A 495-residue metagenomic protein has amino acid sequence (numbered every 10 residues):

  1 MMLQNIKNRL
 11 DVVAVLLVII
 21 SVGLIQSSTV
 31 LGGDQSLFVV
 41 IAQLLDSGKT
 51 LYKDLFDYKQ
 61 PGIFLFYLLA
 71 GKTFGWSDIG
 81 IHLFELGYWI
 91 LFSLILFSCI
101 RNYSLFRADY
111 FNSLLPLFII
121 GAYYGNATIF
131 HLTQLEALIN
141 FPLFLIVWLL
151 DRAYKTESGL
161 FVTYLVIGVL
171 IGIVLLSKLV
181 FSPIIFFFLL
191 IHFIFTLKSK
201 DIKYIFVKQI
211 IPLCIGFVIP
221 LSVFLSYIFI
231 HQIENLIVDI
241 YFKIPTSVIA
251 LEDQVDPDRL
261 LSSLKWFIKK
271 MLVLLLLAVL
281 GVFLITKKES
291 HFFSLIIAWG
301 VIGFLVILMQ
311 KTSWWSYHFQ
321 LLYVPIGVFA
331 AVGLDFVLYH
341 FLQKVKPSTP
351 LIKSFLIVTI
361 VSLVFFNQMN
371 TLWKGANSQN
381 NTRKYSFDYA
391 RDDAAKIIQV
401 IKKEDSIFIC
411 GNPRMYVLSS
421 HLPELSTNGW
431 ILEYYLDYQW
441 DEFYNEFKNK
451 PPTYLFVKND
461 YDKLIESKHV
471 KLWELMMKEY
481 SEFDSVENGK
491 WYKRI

Functional and structural regions predicted by a protein language model:
L83-F106, I120, L145: Transmembrane-helix motifs of polytopic, lipid-linked glycan transferases
F84-Y88, F118, G125-L150, F161 (+3 more regions): Multi-pass, polyprenyl lipid-linked donor-dependent membrane glycosyltransferases
L94, K269-F304, A330: Hydrophobic, aromatic-rich transmembrane alpha-helices and their immediate juxtamembrane boundary segments
R101-N102, L138, F144-V166, K200 (+2 more regions): Membrane-interface transmembrane helices that cradle and orient dolichyl/undecaprenyl
V162-L179, I185-L190, I219, I302-M309: Membrane-interface alpha helices of multi-pass inner-membrane proteins
P183, L305, T312-V345: Hydrophobic/aromatic-rich transmembrane helices and adjacent perimembrane loops
F186, L190, W373-N377, R383-L436 (+1 more regions): Short periplasmic/luminal acceptor-recognition loop of GT-C membrane glycosyltransferases, typified by
L197-K200, V207-K288, K311: Transmembrane-lumen/periplasm boundary regions of multi-pass, lipid-linked membrane glycan transferases
